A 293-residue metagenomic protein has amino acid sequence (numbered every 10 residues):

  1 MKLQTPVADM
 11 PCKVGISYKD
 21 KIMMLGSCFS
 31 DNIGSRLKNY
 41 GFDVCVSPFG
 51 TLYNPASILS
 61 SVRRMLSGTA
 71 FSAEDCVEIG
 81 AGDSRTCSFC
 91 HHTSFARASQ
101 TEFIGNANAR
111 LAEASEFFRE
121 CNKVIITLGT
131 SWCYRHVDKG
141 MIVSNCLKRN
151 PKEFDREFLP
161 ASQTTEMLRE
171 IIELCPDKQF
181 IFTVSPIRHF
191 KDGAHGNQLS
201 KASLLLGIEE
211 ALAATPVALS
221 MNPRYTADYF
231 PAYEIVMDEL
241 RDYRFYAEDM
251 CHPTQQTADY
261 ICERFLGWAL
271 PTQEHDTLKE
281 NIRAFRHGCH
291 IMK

Functional and structural regions predicted by a protein language model:
M1-K293: Extracellular glycan-modifying ectodomains
